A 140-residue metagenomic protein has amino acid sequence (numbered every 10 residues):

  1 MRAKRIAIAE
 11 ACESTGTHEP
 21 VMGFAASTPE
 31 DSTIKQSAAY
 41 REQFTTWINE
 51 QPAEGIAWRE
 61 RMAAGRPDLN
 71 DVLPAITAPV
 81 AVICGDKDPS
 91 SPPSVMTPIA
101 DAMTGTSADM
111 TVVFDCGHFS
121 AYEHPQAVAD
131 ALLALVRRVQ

Functional and structural regions predicted by a protein language model:
M1-E10: Glycine/small-residue-rich loop that forms an oxyanion/phosphate-binding "nest" at active or ligand-binding sites
R2, M22, R41-E42, P93-T97: Short, surface-exposed alpha-helical segments at coil->helix boundaries
T15-T77: Conserved alpha/beta-hydrolase catalytic His-Asp/Glu region
Q51, S91-S94, E123: Residue-level signal for the nucleotide or nucleotide-sugar donor/cofactor binding architecture
A75-I76, V82-C84, D88: Short beta-strand/loop motif that positions the catalytic acidic residue of the alpha/beta-hydrolase fold
A78, P92-D101: Short alpha-helix in the alpha/beta-hydrolase fold that links the catalytic acid
D86-P89, D115-G117: Acidic beta-to-alpha connecting loop that harbors the catalytic carboxylate
T106-Q140: Catalytic active-site module of serine/aspartate enzymes centered on a nucleophile-bearing elbow/loop
